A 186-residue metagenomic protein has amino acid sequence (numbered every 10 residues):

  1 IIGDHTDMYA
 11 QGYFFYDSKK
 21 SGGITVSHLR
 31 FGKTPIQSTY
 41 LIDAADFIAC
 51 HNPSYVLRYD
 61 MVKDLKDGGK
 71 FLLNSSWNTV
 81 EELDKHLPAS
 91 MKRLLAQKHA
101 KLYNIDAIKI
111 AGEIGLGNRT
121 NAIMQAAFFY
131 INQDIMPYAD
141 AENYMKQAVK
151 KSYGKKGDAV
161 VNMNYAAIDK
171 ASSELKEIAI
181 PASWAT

Functional and structural regions predicted by a protein language model:
I1-T186: Active-site cofactor/cluster-binding pocket
